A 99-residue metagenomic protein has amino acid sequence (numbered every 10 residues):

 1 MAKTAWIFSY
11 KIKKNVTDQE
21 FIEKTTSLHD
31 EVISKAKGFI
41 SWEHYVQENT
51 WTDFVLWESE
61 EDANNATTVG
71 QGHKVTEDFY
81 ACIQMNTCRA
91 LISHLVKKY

Functional and structural regions predicted by a protein language model:
M1-K3, A36-K37: Short, surface-exposed loop and linker segments with low hydrophobicity and enrichment for Pro/Ser/Thr
K3-K11, T52: Active-site-flanking beta-strand signature of metal-NTP-handling nucleotidyl enzymes and homologous cyclase-like
K11-E23: Short, surface-exposed ligand-recognition loops at beta-strand->loop->(often short) alpha-helix junctions that present
T25-H29: Short amphipathic alpha-helical/adjacent loop interface patches that line ligand and macromolecule-binding sites
E31-I40, L56-L91: An amphipathic, aromatic/His-enriched active-site/gating alpha helix that lines ligand/cofactor pockets
W42-V46: Short beta-strand
Q47-W51: Short acidic/glycine-enriched loop/turn segments that link adjacent beta-strands
S93-Y99: Short, low-order "capping/linker" segments at domain edges
